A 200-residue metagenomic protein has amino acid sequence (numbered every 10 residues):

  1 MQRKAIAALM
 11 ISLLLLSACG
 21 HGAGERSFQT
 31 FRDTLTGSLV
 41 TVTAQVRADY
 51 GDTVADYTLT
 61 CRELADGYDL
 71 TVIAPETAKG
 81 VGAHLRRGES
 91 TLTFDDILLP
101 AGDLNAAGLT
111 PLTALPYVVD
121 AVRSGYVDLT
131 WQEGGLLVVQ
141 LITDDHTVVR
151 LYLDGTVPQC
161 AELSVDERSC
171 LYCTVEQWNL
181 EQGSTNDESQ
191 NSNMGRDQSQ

Functional and structural regions predicted by a protein language model:
M1-S17: Sec-dependent bacterial lipoprotein signal peptides
L13-L64, T77, E181-Q200: N-terminal leader/targeting segments and the immediate start of mature chains
D33, L59-E63, A83-H84, G125-E133 (+1 more regions): Short, exposed beta-strand/loop patches in secreted or surface proteins that constitute
L35, V46, L92-H146: Flexible, processing/modification-adjacent segments and terminal tails in exported/periplasmic/extracellular proteins
V40-V46, T53-V72, V81, S90 (+3 more regions): One face of beta-strands
L64-Y117, S169-L171: An acidic-aromatic
T71-A74, D128-Q200: Gly/Pro-enriched, hydrophobic low-complexity segments that function as extracytoplasmic propeptides/linkers
